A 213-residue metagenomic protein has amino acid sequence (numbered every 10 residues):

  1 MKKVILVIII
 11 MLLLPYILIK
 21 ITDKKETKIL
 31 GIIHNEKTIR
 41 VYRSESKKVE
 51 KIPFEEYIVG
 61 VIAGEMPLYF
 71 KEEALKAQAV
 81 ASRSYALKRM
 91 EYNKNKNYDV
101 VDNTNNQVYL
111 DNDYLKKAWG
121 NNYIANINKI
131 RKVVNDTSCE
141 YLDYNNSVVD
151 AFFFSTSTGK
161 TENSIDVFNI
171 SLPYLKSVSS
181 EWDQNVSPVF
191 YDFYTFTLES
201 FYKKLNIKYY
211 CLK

Functional and structural regions predicted by a protein language model:
M1-K213: Conserved, single-site charged/polar hotspot
